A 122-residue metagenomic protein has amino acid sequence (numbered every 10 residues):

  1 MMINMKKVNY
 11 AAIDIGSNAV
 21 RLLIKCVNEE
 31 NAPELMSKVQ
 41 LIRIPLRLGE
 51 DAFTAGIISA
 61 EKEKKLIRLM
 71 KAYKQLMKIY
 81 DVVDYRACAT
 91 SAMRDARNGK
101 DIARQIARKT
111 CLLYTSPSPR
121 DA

Functional and structural regions predicted by a protein language model:
M1-N4: Short, Lys/Arg-enriched N-terminal segments with co-localized hydrophobic residues within the first ~10-30 amino acids
K6-R108: Conserved phosphate-binding loops in N-terminal lobes of ATP-dependent enzymes of the actin/Hsp70/sugar-kinase
C111: Flexible nucleotide-interacting loop at or near the entrance of a catalytic core
Y114-A122: Single conserved hydrophobic/aromatic residue that forms the stacking wall/gate of nucleotide- or nucleobase-binding
